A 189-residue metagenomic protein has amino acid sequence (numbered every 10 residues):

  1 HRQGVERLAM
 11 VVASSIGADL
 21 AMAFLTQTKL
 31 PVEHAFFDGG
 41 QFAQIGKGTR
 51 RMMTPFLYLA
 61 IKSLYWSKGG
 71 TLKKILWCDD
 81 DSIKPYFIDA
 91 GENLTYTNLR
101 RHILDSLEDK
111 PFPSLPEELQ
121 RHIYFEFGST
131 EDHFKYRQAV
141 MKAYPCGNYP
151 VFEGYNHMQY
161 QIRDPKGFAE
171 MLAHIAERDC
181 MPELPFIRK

Functional and structural regions predicted by a protein language model:
H1-A9: Conserved acidic catalytic loop of the alpha/beta-hydrolase fold
V12-A21: Gly/Ala-rich beta-loop-alpha elbow adjacent to hydrolase catalytic centers
M22-K62: Flexible "cap/lid" loop of the alpha/beta hydrolase fold
K47-G48, L64-E117: Conserved alpha/beta-hydrolase catalytic His-Asp/Glu region
L104-K142: Conserved serine/cysteine hydrolase catalytic core
Y144-M158: Catalytic histidine neighborhood in serine/cysteine hydrolases with alpha/beta-hydrolase-type architecture
Y155-G167: Catalytic histidine-centered segment of alpha/beta-hydrolase-like enzymes
C180-K189: Alpha/beta-hydrolase-fold serine-hydrolase catalytic core, especially in secreted/extracellular enzymes
